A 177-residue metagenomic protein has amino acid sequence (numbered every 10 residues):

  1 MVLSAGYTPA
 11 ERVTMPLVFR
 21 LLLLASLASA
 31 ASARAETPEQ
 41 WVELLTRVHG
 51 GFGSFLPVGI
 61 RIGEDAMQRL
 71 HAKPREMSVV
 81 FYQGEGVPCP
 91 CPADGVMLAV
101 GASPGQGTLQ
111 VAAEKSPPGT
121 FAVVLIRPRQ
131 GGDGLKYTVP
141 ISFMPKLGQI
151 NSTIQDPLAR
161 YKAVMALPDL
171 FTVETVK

Functional and structural regions predicted by a protein language model:
Y7-T14: Short, Lys/Arg-enriched N-terminal segments with co-localized hydrophobic residues within the first ~10-30 amino acids
P16-L24: Sec-dependent signal peptide recognition, specifically the positively charged N-region followed immediately by
L27: Active-site glycine/GP-rich loop and adjacent strand/helix microenvironment that borders small-molecule binding pockets
A30-A31: N-terminal signal peptide c-region/cleavage motif recognized by signal peptidases
A35-F52, P57-K177: Non-transmembrane, aqueous-exposed alpha-helical and coiled segments at domain scale
